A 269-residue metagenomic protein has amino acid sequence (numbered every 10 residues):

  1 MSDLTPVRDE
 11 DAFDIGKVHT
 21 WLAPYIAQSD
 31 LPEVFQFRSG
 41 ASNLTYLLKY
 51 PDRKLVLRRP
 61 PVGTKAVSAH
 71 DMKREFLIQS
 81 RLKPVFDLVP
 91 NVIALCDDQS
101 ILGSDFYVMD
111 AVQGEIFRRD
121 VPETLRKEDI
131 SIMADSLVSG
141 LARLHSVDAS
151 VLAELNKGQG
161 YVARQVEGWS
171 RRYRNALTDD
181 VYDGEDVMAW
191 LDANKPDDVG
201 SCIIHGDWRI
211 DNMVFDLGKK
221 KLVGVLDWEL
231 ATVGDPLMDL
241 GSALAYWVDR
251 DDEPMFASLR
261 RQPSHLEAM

Functional and structural regions predicted by a protein language model:
M1-D30: Juxta-kinase regulatory segment immediately upstream of eukaryotic protein kinase catalytic domains
D3-E10, N175, D180, S258-L266: ATP/Mg2+ or Mg2+-diphosphate-binding catalytic cores that bind nucleotide phosphates or diphosphates via glycine-rich
P32-I203, L217-K220: ATP-binding pocket architecture of kinase catalytic cores
M133-L137, D180-D183, D207, P236-D239 (+1 more regions): An acidic site on a long C-lobe helix of protein kinase domains
I203-H205, I210: Catalytic-loop of the protein kinase fold
M213-F215: Hydrophobic residue at the +6 position relative to the catalytic HRD Asp in the kinase catalytic loop
L226-A231: Activation of the activation-loop gatekeeper triad in protein kinase-fold domains
M238-M269: Active-site activation/catalytic loop segments of kinase-like enzymes and analogous catalytic loops in related
